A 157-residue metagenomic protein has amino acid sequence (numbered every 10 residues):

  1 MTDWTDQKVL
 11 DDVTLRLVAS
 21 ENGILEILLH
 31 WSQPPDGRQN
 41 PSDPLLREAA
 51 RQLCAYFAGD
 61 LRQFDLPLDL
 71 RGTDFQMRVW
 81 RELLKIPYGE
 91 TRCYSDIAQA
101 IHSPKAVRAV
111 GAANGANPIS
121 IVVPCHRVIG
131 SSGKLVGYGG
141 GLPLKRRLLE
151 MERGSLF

Functional and structural regions predicted by a protein language model:
M1-K105, S155-F157: Basic nucleic-acid-binding alpha-helical/helix-turn surface characteristic of O6-alkylguanine DNA
F64-L68, V110, L135-Y138: Short clusters of hydrophobic/aromatic residues that line enzyme substrate/ligand-binding pockets
L83, R108-A116: Major-groove recognition helix of helix-turn-helix-like DNA-binding domains
P87-E90, P118-I121, G133: Histidine- and aromatic-rich ligand-binding microenvironments
P104-V107, L148: LysM (lysin motif) carbohydrate-binding repeats in extracellular/periplasmic proteins that recognize
I121-V128: Short Lys/Arg-enriched helix C-cap and helix-to-coil transition segments that create basic nucleic-acid-contact patches
S131-F157: …primarily DNA-binding HTH/wHTH and HhH modules…
